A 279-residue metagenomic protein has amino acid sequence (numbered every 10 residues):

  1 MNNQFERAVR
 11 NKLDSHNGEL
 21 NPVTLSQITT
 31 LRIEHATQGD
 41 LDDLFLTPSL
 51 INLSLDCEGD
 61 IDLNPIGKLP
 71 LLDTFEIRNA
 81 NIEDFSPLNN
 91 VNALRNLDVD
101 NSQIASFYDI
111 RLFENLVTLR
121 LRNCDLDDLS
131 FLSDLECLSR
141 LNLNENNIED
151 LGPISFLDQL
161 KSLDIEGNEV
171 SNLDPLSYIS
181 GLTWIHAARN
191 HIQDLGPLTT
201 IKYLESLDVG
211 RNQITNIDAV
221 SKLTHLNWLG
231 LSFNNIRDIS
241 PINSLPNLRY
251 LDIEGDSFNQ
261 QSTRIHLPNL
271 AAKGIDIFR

Functional and structural regions predicted by a protein language model:
M1-E19: Surface-exposed cap/linker segments adjacent to membranes
E6, G18, L270-D276: Short A/G/S/P-biased low-complexity tracts
N21-L25: Surface-exposed helical/coil interface segments that assemble multiprotein signaling complexes
S26-D43, S49-P65, L71-E83, P87 (+10 more regions): Concave beta-strand-loop units of leucine-rich repeat
Q260-L267: Low-complexity, intrinsically disordered Gly/Pro/Thr-rich segments
